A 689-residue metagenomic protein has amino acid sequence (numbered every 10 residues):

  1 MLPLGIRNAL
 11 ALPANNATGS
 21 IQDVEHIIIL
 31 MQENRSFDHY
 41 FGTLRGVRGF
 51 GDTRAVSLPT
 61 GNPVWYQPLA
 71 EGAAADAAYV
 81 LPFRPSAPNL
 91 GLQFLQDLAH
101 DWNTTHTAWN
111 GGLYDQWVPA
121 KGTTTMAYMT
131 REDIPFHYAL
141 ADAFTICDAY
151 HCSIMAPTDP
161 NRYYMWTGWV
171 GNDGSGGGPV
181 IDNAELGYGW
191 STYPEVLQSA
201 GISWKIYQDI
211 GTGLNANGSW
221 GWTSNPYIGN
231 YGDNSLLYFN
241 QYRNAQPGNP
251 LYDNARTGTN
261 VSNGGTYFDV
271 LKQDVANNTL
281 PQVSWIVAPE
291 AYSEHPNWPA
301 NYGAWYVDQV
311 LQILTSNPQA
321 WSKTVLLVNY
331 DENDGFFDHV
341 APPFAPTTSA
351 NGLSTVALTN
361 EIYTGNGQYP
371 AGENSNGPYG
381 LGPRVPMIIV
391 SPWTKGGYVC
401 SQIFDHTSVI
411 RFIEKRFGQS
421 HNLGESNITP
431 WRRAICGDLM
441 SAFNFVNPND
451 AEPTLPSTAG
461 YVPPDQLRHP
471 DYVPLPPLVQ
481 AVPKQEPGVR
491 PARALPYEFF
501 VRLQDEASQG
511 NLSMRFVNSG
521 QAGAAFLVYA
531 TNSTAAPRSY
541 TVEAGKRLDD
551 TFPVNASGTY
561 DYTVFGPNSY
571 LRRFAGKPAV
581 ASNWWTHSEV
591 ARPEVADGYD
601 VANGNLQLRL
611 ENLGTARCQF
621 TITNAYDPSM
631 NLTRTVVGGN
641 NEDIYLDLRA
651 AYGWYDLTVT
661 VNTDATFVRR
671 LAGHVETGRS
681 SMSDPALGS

Functional and structural regions predicted by a protein language model:
L2-S689: N-terminal pro-sequences and low-complexity stem/linker regions of secreted or lumenal proteins
